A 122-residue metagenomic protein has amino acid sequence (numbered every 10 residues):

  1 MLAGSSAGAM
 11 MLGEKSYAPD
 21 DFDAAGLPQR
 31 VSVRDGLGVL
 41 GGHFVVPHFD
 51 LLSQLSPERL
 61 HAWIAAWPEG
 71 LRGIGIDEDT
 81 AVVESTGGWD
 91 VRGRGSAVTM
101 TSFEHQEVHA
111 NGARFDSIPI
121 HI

Functional and structural regions predicted by a protein language model:
M1-K15: Catalytic nucleophile loop
S16-I122: C-terminal and late-domain segments of enzyme folds
